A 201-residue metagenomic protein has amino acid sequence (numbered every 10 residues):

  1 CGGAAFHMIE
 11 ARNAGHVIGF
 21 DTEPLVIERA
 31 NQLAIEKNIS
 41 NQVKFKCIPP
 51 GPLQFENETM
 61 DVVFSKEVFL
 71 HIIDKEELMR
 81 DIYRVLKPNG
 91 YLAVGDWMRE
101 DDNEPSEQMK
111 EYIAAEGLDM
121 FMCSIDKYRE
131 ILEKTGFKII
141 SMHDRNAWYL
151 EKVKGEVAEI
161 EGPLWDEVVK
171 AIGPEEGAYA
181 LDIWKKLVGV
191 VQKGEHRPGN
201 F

Functional and structural regions predicted by a protein language model:
C1-P52: Class I SAM-dependent methyltransferase SAM/SAH-binding core
G51-V63: A short acidic, Gly/Pro-enriched loop at the edge of an enzyme's catalytic core that lines a small-molecule cofactor
D61-D74: A short SAM/SAH-binding and catalytic strip from SAM-dependent methyltransferases
E76-Y91: A short glycine-rich, Lys/Arg-flanked "PGG" loop and its adjoining helix->strand segment in the class I
G95-M98, D144: Short strand-turn motif at the edge of the Rossmann-like AdoMet-binding core
W97-D119: Short, glycine-/aromatic-enriched active-site segment of Class I SAM-dependent methyltransferases
M120-M142: Short alpha-helix
S141-F201: Conserved Class I S-adenosyl-L-methionine
